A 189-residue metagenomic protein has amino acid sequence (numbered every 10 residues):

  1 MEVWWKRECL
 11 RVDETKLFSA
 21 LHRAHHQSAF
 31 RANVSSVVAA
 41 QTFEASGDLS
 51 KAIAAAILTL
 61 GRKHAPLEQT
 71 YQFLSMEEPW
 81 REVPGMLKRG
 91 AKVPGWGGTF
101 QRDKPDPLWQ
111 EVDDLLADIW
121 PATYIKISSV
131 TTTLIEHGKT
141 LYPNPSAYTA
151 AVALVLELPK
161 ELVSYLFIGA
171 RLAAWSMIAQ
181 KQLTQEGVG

Functional and structural regions predicted by a protein language model:
M1-G189: Non-transmembrane, aqueous-exposed alpha-helical and coiled segments at domain scale
